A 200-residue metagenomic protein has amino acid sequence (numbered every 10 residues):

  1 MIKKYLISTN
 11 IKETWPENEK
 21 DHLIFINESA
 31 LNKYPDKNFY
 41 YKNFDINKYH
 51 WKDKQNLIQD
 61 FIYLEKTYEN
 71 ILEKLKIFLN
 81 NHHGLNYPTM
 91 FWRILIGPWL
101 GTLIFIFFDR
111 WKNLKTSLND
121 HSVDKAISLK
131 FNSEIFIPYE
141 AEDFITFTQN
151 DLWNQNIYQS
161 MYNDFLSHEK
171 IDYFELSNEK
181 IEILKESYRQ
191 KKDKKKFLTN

Functional and structural regions predicted by a protein language model:
M1-N200: Catalytic-core helical/loop segments in enzymes performing group transfer/polymerization on anionic/lipid-linked
